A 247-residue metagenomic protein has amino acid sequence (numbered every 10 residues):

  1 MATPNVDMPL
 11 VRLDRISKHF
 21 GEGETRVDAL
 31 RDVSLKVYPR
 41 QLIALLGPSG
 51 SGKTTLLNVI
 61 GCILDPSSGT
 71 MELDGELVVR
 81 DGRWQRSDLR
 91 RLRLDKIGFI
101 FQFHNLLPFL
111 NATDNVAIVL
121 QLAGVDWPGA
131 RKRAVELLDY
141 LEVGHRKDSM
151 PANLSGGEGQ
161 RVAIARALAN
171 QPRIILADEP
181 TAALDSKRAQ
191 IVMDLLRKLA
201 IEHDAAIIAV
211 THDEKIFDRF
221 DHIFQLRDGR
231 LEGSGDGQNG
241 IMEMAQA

Functional and structural regions predicted by a protein language model:
M1-H19, G233-A247: ABC-family P-loop ATPase nucleotide-binding domain
L10-R12, I16-R227: ABC family nucleotide-binding domain
E214, R230, Q238: Residue-level detector of flexible, active-site-proximal loop/helix-junction positions within diverse enzyme catalytic
